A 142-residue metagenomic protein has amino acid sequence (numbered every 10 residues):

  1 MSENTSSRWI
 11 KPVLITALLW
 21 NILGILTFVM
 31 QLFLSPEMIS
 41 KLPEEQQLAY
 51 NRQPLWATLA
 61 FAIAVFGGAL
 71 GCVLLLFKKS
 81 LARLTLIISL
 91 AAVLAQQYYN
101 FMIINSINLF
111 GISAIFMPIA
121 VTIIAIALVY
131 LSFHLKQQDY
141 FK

Functional and structural regions predicted by a protein language model:
M1-K142: Topology signature of small-to-medium multi-pass alpha-helical membrane proteins
